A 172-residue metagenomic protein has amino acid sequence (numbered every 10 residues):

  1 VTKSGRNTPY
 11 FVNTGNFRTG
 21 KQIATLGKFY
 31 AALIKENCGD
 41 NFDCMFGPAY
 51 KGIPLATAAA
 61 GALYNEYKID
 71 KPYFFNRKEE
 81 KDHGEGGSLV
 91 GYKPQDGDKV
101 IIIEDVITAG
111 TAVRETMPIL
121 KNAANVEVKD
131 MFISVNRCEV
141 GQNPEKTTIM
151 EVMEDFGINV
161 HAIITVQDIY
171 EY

Functional and structural regions predicted by a protein language model:
V1-I103, T108-Y172: PRPP-associated nucleotide enzymes
